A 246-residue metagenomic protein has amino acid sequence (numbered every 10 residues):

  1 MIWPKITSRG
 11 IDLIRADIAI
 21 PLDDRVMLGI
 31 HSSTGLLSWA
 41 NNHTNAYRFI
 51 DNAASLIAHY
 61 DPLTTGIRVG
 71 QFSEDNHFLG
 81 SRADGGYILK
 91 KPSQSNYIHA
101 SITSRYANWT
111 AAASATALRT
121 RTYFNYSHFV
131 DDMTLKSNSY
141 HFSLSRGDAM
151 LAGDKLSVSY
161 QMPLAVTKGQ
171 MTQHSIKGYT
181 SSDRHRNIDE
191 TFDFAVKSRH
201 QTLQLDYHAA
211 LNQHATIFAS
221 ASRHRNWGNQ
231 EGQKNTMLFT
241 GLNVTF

Functional and structural regions predicted by a protein language model:
M1-A19: Transmembrane beta-barrel domains of Gram-negative outer membranes and organellar outer membranes
W3-I6, L28-H31, W39-A46, N52-I57 (+3 more regions): Outer membrane beta-barrel transmembrane domains
L13-R15, D51-A53, Y97, M237-F239: Short hydrophobic/aromatic beta-strand or adjacent loop that forms the aromatic wall/cage of a ligand/substrate-binding
I20, D24-S32: Mobile, glycine-rich extracellular loop/lid and propeptide segments that shape or gate substrate/ligand access
D23-R25, P62, N108: Glycine-centered tight beta-turn/hairpin loop motif at sheet-sheet or coil-to-beta transitions
Y60, S104-N108, F246: A generic beta-sheet turn/junction motif
G153-K155, Q233-F246: Outer-membrane beta-barrel "beta-signal"
